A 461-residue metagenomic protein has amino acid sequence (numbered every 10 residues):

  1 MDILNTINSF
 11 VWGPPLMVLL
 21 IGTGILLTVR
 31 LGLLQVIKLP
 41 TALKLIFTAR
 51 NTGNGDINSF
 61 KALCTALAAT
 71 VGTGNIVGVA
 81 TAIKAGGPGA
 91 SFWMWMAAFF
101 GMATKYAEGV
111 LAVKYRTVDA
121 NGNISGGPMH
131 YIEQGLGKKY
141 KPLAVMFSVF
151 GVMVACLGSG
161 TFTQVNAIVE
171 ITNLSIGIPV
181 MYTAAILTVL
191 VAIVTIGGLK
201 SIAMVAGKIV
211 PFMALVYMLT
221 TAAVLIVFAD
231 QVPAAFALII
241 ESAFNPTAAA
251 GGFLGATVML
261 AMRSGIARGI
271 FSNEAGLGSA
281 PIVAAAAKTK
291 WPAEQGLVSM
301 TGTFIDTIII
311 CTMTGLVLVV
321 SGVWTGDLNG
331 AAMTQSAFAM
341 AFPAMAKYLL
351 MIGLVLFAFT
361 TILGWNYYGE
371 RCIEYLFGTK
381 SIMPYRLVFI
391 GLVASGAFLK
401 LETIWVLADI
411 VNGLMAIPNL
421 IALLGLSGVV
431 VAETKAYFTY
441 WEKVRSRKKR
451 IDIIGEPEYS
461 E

Functional and structural regions predicted by a protein language model:
M1-T73, I83-A90, G101, A394 (+1 more regions): N-terminal alpha-helical transmembrane segments of multi-pass membrane transport and channel/translocase proteins
N8-T41, K84-G122, L143, D306-M313 (+2 more regions): Extracellular loop-to-transmembrane helix junctions
L16, R30-Q35, G74-V79, A155-V169 (+5 more regions): Transmembrane helix-loop junctions in multi-pass membrane proteins
L19-L26, R30, L34-L43, V165-T172 (+3 more regions): Membrane-interface loop-to-helix entry segments
T23, L27-T28, A97-G122, M129 (+3 more regions): Helix-loop-helix module between adjacent transmembrane segments
T28, E108-A120, A222-L238, P246 (+3 more regions): Extracellular/periplasmic helix-exit of transmembrane alpha-helices
L33-S59, T81-I83, G87-S91, W95 (+5 more regions): Flexible loop linkers connecting adjacent transmembrane helices in multi-pass alpha-helical membrane transporters
G53-A85, L111-M129, E133-G135, M146-V149 (+3 more regions): Alpha-helical membrane segments and immediately flanking helix-loop junctions that form or couple to the substrate/ion
